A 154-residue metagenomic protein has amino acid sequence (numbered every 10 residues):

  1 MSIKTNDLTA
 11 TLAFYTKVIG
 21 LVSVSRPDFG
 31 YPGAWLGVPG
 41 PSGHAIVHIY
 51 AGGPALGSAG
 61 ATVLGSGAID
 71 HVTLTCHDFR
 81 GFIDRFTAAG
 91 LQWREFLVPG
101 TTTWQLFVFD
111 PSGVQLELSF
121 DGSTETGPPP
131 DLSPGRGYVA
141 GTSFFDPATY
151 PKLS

Functional and structural regions predicted by a protein language model:
M1-N6, A34-P39, A59-R85, W104-F109 (+1 more regions): Vicinal oxygen chelate
S2-V47: Core segments of cupin and vicinal oxygen chelate
T11-F14, F82-F86: Hydrophobic side chains in well-ordered alpha-helices
S25-D28, D70, F96-V98: Short beta-strand
F29, G52, S119-D121: Residue-level structural signal for beta-strand termini and adjacent loop
V47-Y50, E117: Conserved beta-strand in the GNAT
A55-G57: Outer-membrane beta-barrel translocator/channel fold
I83-S154: Vicinal oxygen chelate
